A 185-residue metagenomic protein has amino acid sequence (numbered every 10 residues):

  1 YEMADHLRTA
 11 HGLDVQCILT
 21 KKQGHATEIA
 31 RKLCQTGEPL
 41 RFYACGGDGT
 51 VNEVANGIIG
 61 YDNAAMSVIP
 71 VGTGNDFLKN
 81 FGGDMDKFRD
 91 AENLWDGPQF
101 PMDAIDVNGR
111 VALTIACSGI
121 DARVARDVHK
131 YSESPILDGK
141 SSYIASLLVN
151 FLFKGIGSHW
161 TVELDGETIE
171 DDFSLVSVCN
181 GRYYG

Functional and structural regions predicted by a protein language model:
Y1-E2, K32, G57-G60, F81-D84: Short, glycine/charged-enriched secondary-structure capping and boundary segments
Y1-F42, E167: ATP/NTP phosphate-donor binding region
H11, T20, G60-S177: Catalytic core of DAGKc-family lipid kinases
A26, D48, V176: Short conserved active-site loop signatures built around small residues
A26-T27, V51-N52, G185: Short, well-ordered alpha-helical microsegments
T50-N63: Short Gly/Thr/Asp-enriched flexible loops that form oxyanion-binding sites at enzyme active sites
L175-G185: Internal helical hairpin/lid segments
